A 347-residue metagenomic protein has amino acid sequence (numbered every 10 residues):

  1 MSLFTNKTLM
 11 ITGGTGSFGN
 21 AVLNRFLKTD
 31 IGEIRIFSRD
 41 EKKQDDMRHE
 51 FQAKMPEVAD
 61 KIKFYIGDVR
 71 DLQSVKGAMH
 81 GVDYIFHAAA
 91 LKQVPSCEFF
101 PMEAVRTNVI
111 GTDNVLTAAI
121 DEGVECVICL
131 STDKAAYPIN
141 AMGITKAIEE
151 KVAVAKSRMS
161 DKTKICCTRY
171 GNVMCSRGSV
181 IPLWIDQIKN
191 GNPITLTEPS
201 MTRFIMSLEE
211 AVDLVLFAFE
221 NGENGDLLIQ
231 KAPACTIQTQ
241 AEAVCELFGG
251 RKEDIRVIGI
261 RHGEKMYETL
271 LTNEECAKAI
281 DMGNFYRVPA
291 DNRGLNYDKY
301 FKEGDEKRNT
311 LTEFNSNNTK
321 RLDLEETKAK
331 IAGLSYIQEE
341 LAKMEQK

Functional and structural regions predicted by a protein language model:
L3, K151-C175, S179-K347: Strand-loop microenvironment adjacent to phosphate/nucleotide-handling motifs in alpha/beta enzyme folds
K7-T29: N-terminal Rossmann NAD(P)H-binding glycine-rich loop of SDR-like oxidoreductase domains
T12, M79-A88, C129: Rossmann-fold scaffold of SDR-type NAD(P)-dependent oxidoreductases
D30-K43: Conserved glycine-rich Rossmann-like NAD(P)H-binding loop of the short-chain dehydrogenase/reductase
S38, Y65-I66, R106, E198 (+1 more regions): Conserved residues in the N-terminal Rossmann fold of short-chain dehydrogenase/reductase
K63-Y84: Conserved Rossmann-fold cofactor-binding substructure of NAD(P)-dependent oxidoreductases
F64, A104, V127, I165-T168: Hydrophobic/aromatic anchor residues within beta-strands of the central parallel beta-sheet of Rossmann-like
H87, L91-K151, A155: Conserved Rossmann-fold NAD(P)-dependent oxidoreductase catalytic core, especially the SDR/UDP-sugar
